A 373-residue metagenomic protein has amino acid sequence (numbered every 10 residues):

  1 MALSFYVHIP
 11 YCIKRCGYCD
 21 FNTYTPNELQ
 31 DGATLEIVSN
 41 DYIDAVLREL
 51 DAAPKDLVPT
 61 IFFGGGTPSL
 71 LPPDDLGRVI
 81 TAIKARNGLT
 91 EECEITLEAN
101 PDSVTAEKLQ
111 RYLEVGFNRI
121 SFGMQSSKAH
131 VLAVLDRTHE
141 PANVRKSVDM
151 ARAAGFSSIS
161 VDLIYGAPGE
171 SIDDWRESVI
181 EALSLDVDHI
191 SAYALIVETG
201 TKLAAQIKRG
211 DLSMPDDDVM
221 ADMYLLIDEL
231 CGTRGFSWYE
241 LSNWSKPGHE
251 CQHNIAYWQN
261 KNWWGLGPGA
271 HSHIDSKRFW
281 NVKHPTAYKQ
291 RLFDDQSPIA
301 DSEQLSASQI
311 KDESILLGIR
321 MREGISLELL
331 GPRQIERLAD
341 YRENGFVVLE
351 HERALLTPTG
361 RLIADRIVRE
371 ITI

Functional and structural regions predicted by a protein language model:
M1-I9: Immediate flanking context of iron-sulfur cluster ligation sites
A2, T23-L329: C-terminal scaffold of the Radical SAM
S4, K146, I335-L338, L362-D365: Auxiliary N-terminal substrate/complex-recognition segments of SAM-dependent methyltransferases
P10-T23: Local cysteine-cluster metal-coordination motifs and their immediate loop/turn environment, predominantly Fe-S cluster
G331-E343: Short amphipathic alpha-helical interaction segments
E343-E352: A short, conserved structural fragment
R353-T357: Minor-groove-contacting beta-hairpin "wing" of winged helix-turn-helix DNA-binding domains
T359-I373: Short, amphipathic alpha-helical interaction segments positioned at domain boundaries
